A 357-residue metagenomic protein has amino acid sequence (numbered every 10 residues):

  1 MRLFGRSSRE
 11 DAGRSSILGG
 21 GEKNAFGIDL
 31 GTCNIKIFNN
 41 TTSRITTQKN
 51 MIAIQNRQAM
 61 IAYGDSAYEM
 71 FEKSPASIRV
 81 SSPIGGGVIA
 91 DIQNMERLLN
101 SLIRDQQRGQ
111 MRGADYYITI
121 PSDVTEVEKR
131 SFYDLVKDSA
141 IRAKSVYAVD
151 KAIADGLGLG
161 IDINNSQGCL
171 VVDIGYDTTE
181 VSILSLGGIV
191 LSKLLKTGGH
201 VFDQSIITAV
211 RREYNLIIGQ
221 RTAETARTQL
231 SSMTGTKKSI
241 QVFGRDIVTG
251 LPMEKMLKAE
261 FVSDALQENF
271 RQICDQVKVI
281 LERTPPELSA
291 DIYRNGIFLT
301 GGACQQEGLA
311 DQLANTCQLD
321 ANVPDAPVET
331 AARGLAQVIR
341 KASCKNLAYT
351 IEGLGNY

Functional and structural regions predicted by a protein language model:
M1-I174, L184-I297, C304-A326, T330-A331 (+1 more regions): Nucleotide/phosphate-binding catalytic cleft detector across ATP-hydrolyzing and phosphate-transferring enzymes
D177: Short glycine-rich anion-binding loops that position phosphate/pyrophosphate groups of nucleotides and phosphorylated
E180-S182: A structural feature that tracks compact, well-ordered secondary-structure segments with a strong bias toward
